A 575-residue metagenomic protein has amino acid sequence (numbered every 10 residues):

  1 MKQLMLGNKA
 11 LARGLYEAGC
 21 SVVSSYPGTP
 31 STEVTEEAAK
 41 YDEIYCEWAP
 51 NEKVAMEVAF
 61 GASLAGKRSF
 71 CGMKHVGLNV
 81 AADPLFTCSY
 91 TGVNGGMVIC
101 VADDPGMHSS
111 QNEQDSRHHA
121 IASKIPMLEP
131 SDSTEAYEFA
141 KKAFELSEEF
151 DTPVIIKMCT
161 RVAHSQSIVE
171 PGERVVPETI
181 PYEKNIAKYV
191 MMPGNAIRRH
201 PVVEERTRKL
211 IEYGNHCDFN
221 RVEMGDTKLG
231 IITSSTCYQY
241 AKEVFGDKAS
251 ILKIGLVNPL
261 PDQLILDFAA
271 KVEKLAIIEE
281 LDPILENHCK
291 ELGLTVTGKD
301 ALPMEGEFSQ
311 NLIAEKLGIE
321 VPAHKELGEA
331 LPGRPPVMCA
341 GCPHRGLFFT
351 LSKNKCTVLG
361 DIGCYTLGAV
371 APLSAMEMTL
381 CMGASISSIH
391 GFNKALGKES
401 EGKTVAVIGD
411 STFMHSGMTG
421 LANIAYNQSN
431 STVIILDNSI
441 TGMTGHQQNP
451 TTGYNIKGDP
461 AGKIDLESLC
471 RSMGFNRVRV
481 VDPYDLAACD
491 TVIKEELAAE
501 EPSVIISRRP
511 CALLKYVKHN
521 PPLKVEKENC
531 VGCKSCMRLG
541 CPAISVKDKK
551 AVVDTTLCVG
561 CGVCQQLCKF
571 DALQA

Functional and structural regions predicted by a protein language model:
M1-N8, A12, A18, P130-M338 (+8 more regions): Flexible, low-complexity linker and terminal segments
M1-S133, R161, M224-G225, E291-G402: Thiamine diphosphate
E37-E43, K242-L252, S468-G474: Short helix-loop-beta junction
E43-P50, T91-A102, Y182-K188, Y426-S439 (+1 more regions): A glycine-rich helix N-cap at a beta->alpha junction
I44, A102-G106, S123-L128, T297-D300 (+6 more regions): Short beta-alpha connecting loops at secondary-structure transitions that line or flank enzyme active sites
D104-P153, C159, V190, G194 (+2 more regions): Conserved thiamine diphosphate
S109, A369-I506, Y516-V517: Thiamine diphosphate
